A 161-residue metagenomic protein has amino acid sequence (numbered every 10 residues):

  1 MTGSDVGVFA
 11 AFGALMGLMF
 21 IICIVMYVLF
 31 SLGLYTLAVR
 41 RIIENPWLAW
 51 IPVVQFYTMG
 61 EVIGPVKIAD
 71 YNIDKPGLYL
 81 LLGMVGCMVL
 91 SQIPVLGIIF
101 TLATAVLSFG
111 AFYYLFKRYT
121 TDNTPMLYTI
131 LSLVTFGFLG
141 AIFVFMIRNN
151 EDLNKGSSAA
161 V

Functional and structural regions predicted by a protein language model:
T2-G7, I22-G86, L107-V161: Membrane-interface extramembranous regions at the lipid-water interface
S4-G17: Membrane-interface segments at the starts/ends of alpha-helical transmembrane spans
A14-V25, L96-A103, I130: Hydrophobic alpha-helical transmembrane segments of multi-pass membrane proteins
C87-S91: Cyclophilin-type peptidyl-prolyl cis-trans isomerase
Q92-F100, T121-T124: Membrane-helix interface and helix-disruption motif detector
